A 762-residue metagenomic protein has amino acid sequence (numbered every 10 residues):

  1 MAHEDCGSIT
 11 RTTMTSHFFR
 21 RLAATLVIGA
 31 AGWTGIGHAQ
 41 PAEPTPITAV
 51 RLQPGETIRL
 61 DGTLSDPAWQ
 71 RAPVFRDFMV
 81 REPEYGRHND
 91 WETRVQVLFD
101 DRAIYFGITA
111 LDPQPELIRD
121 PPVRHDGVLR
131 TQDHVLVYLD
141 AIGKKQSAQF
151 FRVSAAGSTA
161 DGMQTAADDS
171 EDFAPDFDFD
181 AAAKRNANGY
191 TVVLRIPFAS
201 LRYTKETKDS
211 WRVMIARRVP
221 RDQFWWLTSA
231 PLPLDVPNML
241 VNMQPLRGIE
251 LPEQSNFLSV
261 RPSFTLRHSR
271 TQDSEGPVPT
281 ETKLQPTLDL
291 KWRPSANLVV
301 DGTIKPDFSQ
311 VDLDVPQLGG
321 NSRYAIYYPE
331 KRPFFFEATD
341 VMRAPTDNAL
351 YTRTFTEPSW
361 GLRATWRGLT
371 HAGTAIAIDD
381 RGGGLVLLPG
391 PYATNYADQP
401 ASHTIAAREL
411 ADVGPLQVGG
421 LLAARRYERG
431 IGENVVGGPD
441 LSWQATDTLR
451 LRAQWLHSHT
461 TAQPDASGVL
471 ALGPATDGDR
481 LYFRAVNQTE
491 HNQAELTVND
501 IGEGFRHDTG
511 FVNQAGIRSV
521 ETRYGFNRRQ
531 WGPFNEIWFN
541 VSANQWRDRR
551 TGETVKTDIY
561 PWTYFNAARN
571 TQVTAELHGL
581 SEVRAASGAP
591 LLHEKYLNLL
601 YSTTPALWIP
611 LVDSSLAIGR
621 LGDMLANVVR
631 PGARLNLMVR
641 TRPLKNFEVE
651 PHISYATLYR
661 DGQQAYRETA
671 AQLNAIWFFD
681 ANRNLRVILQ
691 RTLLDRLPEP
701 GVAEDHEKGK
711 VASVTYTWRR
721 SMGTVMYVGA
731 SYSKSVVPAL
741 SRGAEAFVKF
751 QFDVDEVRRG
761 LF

Functional and structural regions predicted by a protein language model:
M1-F19: N-terminal secretory signal peptides that target proteins for export/translocation
A23-T34: Bacterial N-terminal signal peptides
A39-L410, G419: Structural preference for beta-rich elements and adjacent junctions enriched in aromatics
R102-I104, S147, Y190, T207-W211 (+16 more regions): Outer-envelope beta-barrel architecture signal
L194, P279-T280, V299, F308-Q545 (+2 more regions): Catalytic-domain carbohydrate-binding cleft regions of carbohydrate-active enzymes
P233-E253, L385-G437, W443-Q444, N487 (+2 more regions): Outer-membrane beta-barrel transmembrane domain signature of Gram-negative proteins, especially the mid-to-C-terminal
E253-L298, T404-S467, W538, S602 (+4 more regions): Surface-exposed extracellular loop regions of Gram-negative outer-membrane beta-barrel proteins
E357, L456-F762: Exposed, low-structure sequence patches enriched in small/polar residues
